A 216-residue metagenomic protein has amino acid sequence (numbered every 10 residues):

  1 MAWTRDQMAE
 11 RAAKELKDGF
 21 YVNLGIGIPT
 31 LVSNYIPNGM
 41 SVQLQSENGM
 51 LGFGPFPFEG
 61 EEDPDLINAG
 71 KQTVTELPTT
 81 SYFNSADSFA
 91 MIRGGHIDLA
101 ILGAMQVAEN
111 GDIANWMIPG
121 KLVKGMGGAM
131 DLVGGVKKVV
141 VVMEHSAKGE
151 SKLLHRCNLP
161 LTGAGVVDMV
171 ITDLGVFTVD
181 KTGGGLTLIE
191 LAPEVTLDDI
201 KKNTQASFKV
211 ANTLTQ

Functional and structural regions predicted by a protein language model:
M1-L77: N-terminal active-site beta-alpha-beta segment that forms phosphate/nucleotide-binding and substrate-recognition loops
W3-Q7, F58-Q216: Conserved phosphate- and dinucleotide-binding cores of soluble alpha/beta proteins, encompassing both enzyme active
